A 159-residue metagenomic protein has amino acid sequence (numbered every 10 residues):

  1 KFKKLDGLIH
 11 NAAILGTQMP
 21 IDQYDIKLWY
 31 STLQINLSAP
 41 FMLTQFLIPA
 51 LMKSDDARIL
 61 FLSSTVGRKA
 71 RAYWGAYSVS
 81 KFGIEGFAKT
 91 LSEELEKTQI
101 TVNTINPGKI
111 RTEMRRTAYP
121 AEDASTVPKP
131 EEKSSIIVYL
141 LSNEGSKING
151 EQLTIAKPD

Functional and structural regions predicted by a protein language model:
N11-T17: Conserved NAD(P)H cofactor-binding loop of Rossmann-fold oxidoreductase domains
M19-I21, L28-Y30: Substrate-binding pocket helix/loop in short-chain dehydrogenase/reductase
Y24, A70-S78, T90, A118: Active-site loop-to-helix junction immediately N-terminal to the catalytic Tyr of the SDR YXXXK motif in Rossmann-fold
T44, S80: Active-site helix of classical SDR
P49, S92-E94: Alpha-helical segment proximal to the catalytic Tyr-Lys
S64: Residue(s) in the substrate-gating loop at a strand-loop-helix junction that position the organic substrate next
K97, T104, T112, A121-D159: C-terminal helical subdomain
